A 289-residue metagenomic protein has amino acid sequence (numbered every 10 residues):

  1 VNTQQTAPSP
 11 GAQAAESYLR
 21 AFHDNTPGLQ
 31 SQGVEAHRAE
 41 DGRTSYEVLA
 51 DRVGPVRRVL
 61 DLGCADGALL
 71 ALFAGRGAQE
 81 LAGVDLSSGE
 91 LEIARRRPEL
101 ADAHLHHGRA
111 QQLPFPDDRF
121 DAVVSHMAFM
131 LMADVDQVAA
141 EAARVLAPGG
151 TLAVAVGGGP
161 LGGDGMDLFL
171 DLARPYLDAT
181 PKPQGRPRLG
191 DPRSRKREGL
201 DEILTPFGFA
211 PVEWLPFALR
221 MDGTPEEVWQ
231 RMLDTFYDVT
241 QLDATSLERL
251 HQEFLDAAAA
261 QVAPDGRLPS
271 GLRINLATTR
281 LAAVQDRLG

Functional and structural regions predicted by a protein language model:
V1-L29: N-terminal, positively charged/glycine-rich alpha-helical extensions of SAM-dependent methyltransferases
R38, G42, Y46, D66 (+1 more regions): Conserved Class I S-adenosyl-L-methionine
A39-V56, L72: Conserved alpha-helix/loop element of class I SAM-dependent methyltransferases that forms part of the SAM/SAH-binding
L60-Q112: Class I SAM-dependent methyltransferase SAM/SAH-binding core
Q111-A122: A short acidic, Gly/Pro-enriched loop at the edge of an enzyme's catalytic core that lines a small-molecule cofactor
A122-V135, G158: A short SAM/SAH-binding and catalytic strip from SAM-dependent methyltransferases
D136, T151-D222, V239: Conserved catalytic/acceptor-binding region of the Class I
D136-P148: A short glycine-rich, Lys/Arg-flanked "PGG" loop and its adjoining helix->strand segment in the class I
